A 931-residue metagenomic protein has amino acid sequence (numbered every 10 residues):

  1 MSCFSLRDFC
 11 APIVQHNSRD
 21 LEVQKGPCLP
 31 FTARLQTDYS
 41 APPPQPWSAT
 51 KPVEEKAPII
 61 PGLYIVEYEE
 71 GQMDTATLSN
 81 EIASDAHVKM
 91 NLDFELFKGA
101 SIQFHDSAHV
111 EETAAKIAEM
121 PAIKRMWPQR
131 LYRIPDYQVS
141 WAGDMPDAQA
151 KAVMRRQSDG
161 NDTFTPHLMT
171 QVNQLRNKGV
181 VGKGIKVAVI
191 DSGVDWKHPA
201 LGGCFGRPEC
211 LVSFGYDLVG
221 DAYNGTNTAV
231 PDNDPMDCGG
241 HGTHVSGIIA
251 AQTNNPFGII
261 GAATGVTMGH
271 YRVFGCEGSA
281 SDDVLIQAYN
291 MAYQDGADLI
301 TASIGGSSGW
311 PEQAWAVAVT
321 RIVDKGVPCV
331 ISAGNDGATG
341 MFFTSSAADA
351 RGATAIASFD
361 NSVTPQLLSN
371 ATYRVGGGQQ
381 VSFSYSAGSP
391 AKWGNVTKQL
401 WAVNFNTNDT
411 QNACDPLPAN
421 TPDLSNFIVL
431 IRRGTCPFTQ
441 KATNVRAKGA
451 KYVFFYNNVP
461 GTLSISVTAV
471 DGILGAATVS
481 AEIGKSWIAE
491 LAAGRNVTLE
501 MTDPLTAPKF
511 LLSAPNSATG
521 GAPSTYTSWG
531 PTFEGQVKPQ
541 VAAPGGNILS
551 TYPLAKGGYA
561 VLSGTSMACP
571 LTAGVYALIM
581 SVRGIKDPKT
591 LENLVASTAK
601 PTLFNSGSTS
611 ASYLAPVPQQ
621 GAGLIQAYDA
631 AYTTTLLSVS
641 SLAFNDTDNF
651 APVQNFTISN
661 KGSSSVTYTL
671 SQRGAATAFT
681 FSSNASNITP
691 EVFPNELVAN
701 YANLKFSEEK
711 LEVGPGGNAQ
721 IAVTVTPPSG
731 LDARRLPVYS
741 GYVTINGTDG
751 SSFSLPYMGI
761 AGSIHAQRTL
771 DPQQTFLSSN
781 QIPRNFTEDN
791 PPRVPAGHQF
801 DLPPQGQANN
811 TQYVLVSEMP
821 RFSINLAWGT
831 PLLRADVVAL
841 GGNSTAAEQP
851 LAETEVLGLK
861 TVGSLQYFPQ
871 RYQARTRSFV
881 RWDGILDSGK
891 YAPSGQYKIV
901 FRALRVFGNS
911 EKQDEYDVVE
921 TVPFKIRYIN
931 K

Functional and structural regions predicted by a protein language model:
C28, D38-Y39, V53-E55, A76-K178 (+3 more regions): Autoinhibitory propeptides
N91, F164, T301, A353-A355 (+6 more regions): C-terminal subdomain of the subtilisin-like protease fold in secreted/lumenal serine endopeptidases
G160, P199-A200, F342-P539: Structured lumen-facing ectodomains of secretory-pathway proteins
Q174-Y216, G220-S281, D295-D298, G309-W310 (+6 more regions): Subtilisin-like serine protease catalytic core
V219-T228, M236, T410-P416, S524-P570: Catalytic-core environment of secreted peptidases
S246-I249, G269, V273-G275, D298 (+5 more regions): Hydrolase catalytic cores
I331, G521-S528, A615, L624-V666 (+2 more regions): Beta-sheet-dominated interaction scaffolds and their linkers
L637-V639, S663-T724, P831-Y872, T876: Surface-exposed binding patches on compact interaction domains or structured appendages
